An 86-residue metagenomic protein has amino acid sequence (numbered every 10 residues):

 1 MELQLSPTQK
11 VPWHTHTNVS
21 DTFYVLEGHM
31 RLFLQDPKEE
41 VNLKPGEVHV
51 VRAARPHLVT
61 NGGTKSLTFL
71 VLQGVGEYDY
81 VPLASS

Functional and structural regions predicted by a protein language model:
M1-W13, V19: A short glycine-rich, His/Asp/Glu-containing loop-to-beta-strand
E2, T15, L34-D36, A53 (+2 more regions): Residue-level recognition of conserved beta-strand positions in structured domain cores
E2, T22, E39-E40: Short, surface-exposed secondary-structure edge patches
L3, L58-S86: Double-stranded beta-helix
H14-H16, H49, H57: Histidine-centered active-site/metal-ligand motif
N18-M30: Glycine- and acidic-residue-biased ligand/ion/polar-headgroup-sensing regions
H29-R31, P56, S66: Structural motif
P37-A54: Short acidic-glycine-tyrosine-enriched beta hairpin
